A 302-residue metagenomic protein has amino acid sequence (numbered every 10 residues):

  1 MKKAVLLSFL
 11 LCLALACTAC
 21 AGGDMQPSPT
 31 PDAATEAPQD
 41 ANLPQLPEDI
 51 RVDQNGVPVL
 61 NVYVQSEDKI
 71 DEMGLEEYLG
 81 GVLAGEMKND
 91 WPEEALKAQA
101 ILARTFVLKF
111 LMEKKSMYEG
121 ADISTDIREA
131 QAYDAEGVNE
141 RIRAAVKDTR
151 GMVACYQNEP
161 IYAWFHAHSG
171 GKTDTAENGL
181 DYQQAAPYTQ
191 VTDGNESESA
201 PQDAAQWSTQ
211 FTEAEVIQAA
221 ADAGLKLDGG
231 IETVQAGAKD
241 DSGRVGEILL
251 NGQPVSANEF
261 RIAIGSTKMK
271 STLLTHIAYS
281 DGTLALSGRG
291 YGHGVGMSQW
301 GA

Functional and structural regions predicted by a protein language model:
M1-A302: Conserved, single-site charged/polar hotspot
